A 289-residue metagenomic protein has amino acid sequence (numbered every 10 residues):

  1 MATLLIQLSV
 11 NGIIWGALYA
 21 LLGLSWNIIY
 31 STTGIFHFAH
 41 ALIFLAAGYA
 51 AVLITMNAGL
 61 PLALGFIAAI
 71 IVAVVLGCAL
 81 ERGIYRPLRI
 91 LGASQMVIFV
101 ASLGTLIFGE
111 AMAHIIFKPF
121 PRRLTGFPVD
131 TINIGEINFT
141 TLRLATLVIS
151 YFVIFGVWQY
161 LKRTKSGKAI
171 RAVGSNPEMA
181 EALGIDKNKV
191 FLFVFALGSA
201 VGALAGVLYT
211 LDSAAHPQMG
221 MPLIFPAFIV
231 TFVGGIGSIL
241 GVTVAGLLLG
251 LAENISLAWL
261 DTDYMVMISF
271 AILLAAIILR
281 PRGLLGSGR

Functional and structural regions predicted by a protein language model:
A2-N11, L161-K165, F191-T231, N254-M265: Inter-helical junctions in multi-pass inner-membrane proteins, predominant in energy-converting antiporter-like
L4-N57, G83-A93, V97, G235-I239: Single transmembrane alpha-helix segments in multi-pass membrane proteins
L5, S9, L42-A46, A63-I71 (+7 more regions): Hydrophobic alpha-helical transmembrane segments
W15, N138-A215, I239-A245: Helix-loop-helix "hairpin" substructures at the membrane interface of multi-pass membrane proteins
L21-S25, L42-A46, A203-L204, H216-I236 (+1 more regions): Hydrophobic alpha-helical segments embedded in the membrane of multi-pass proteins
T32-F36, N57, G65, V75-F120 (+3 more regions): Short loop segments and helix-boundary regions at transmembrane helix junctions of multi-pass inner-membrane proteins
P87, L91-R163, K189-V190, I255 (+3 more regions): Transmembrane helix-bundle core of multi-pass membrane transporters and related energy-transducing complexes
I116, S175-A182, D186-K189, L260-R289: Cytosolic-side transmembrane-helix boundaries in multi-pass membrane proteins
